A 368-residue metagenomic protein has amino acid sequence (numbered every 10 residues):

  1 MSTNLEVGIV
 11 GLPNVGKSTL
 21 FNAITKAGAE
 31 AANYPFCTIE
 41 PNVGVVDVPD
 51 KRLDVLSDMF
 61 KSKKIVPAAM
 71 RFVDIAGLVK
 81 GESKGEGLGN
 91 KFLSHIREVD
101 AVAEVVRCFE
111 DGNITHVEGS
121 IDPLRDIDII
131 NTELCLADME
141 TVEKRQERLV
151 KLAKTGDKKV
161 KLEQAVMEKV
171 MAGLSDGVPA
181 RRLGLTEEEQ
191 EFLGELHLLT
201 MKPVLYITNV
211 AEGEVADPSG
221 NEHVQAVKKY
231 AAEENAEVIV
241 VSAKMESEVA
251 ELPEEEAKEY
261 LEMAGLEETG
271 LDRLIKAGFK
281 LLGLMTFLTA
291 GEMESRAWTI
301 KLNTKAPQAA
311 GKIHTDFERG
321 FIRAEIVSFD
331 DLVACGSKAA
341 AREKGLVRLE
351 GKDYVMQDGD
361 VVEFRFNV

Functional and structural regions predicted by a protein language model:
M1-T115, E143-K144: Conserved G1/Walker A P-loop phosphate-binding module
M1-V10, V15, F21, R148-V355 (+1 more regions): C-terminal-of-GTPase-core extension/linker across diverse P-loop GTPases
A27-P35, N42-G44, R52-V55, K84 (+11 more regions): Glycine-rich, flexible loop/turn motifs
F36, D50-L53, V66-F72, E86-D100 (+9 more regions): Amphipathic alpha-helical transducer elements in NTP-driven molecular machines
F36, P41-G44, K51-L53, D58-I65 (+14 more regions): Short capping/connector residues at structural and topological boundaries
G44-P49, A76-E86, R97-K159, G173-T186 (+1 more regions): Conserved Switch II/interswitch segment of TRAFAC-class P-loop GTPases
E98, Q357-D358: Short, flexible surface segments
